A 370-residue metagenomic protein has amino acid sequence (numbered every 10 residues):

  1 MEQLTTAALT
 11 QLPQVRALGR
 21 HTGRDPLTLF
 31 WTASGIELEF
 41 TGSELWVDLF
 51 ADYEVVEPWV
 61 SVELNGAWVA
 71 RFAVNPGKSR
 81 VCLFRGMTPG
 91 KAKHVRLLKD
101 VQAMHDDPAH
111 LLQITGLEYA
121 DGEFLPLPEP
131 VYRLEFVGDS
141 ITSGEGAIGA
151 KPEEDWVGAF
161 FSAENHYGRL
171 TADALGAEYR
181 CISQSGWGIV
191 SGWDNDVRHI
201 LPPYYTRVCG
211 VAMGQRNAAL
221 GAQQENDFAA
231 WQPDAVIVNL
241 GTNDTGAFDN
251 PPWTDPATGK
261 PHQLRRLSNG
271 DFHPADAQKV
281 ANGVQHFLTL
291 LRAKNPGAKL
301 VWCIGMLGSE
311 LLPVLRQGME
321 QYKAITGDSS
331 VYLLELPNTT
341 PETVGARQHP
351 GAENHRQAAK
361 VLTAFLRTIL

Functional and structural regions predicted by a protein language model:
M1-A163: N-terminal secretory targeting modules
W31-A33, E153-H273, M306-R316, H349: Conserved SGNH/GDSL esterase-like catalytic core that processes O-acyl groups on lipids and polysaccharides
L125-L127, A222-W231, T289-N295, I369: Surface-exposed acidic, glycine-flexible loop patches that form ligand/cofactor-binding and adhesion interfaces
R133-V137, T142, Y179-S183, D234-N239 (+2 more regions): Structural recognition of the beta-strand scaffold that forms the well-ordered cores of secreted hydrolase catalytic
G168-E178, F287-K299, Y322-D328: A structural motif corresponding to the C-terminal end of an alpha-helix and its immediate exit/capping segment
V280, V284, H355: Aromatic/hydrophobic pocket-lining residues that form the small-molecule binding cavity in soluble enzyme cores
K299-A346, E353-L370: Extracellular serine-dependent O-acyl
